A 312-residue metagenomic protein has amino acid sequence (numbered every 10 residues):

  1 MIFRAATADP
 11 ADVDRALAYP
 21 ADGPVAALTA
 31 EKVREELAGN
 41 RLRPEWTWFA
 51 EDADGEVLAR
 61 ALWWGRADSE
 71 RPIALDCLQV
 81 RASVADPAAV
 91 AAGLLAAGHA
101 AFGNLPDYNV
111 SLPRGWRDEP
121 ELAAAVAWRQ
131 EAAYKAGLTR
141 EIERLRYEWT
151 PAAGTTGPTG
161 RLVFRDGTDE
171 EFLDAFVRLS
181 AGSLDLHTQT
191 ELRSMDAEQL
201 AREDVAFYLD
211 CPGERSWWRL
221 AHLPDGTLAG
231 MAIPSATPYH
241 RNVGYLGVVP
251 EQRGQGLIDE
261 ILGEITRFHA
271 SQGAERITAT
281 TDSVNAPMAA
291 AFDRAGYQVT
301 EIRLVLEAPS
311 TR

Functional and structural regions predicted by a protein language model:
M1-R34, P158-E198: Short amphipathic alpha-helix that is part of the acyltransferase structural core
P20-F49, T190-L223: Active-site rim helix/loop that mediates acceptor-substrate recognition in acyltransferases
A21-G23, R34-N104, V110-G115, P224 (+2 more regions): Conserved donor-binding loop and adjoining core beta-sheet/short helix segment in diverse acyl/aminoacyl transferases
A59, I142-E143, A229-G230, E301: A structural microfeature
A85-A101, V248, G254-S271, A286-R294: Conserved acetyl-CoA-binding loop-helix of GNAT-fold acetyltransferases
D86-G167, L306-A308: Acyl-donor-binding surface of acyltransferase catalytic domains
Y108-S111, V243, I277-T281: Conserved hydrophobic beta-strand within the GNAT/NAT acetyltransferase core sheet that lines the active-site cleft
R129, A133, F292-D293, Y297: Conserved active-site tyrosine of GNAT-family acetyltransferases
